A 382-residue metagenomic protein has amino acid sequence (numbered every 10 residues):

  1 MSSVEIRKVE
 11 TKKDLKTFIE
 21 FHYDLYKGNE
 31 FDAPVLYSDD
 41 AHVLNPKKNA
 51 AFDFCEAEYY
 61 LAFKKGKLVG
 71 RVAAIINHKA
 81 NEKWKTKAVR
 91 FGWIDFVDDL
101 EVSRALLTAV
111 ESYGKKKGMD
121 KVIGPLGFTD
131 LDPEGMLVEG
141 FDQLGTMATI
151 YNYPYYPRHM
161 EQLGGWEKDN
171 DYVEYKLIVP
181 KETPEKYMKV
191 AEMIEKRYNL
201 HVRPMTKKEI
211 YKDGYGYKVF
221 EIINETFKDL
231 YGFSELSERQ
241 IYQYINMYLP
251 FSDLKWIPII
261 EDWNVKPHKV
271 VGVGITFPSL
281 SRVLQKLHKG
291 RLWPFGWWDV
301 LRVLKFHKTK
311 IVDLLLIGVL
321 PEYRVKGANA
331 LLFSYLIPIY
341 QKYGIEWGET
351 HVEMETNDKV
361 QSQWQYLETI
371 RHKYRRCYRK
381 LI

Functional and structural regions predicted by a protein language model:
S3-V4, I150-L230: Acyltransferase donor/substrate-recognition loop-hinge adjacent to the catalytic core
V4-D53: Hydrophobic alpha-helical membrane-insertion signals
L15, H78-N81, D130-D132, E182 (+5 more regions): Flexible loop/turn segments at secondary-structure boundaries
Y26-P46, K228-I245, P278: Conserved GNAT-fold acetyl-CoA-binding loop/helix
V35-T149, F251, E261, V270-V283 (+3 more regions): Conserved donor-binding loop and adjoining core beta-sheet/short helix segment in diverse acyl/aminoacyl transferases
E82-G165, H288-L367: Acyl-donor binding region in acyl/amide transferases
T206-K208, V219-S252, I257: Acidic, glycine-rich loop-and-beta core segments that form the ion-binding/anion-interacting portion of active sites
F220, Y242-L249, K255-I257, G274-F277 (+6 more regions): Generic hydrophobic alpha-helical scaffold/packing signal
